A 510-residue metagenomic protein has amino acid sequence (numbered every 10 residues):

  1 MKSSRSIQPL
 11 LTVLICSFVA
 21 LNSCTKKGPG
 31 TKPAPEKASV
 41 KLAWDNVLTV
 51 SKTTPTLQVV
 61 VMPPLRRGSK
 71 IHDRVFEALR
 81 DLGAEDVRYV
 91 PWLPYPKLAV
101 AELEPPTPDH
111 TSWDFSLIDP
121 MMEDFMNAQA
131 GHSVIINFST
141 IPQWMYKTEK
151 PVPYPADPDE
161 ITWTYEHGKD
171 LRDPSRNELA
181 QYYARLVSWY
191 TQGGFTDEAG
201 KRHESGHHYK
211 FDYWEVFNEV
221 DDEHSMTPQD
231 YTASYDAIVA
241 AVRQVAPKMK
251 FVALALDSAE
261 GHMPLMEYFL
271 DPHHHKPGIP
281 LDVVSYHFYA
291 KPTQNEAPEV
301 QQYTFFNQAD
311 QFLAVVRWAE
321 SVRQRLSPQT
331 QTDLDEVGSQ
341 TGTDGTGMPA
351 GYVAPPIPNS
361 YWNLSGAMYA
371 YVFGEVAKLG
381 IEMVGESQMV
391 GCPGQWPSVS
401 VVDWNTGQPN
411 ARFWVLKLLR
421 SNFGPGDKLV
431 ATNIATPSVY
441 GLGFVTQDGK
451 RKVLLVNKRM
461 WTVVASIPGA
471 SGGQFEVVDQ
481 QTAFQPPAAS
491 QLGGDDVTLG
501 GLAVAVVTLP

Functional and structural regions predicted by a protein language model:
K2-L11: Bacterial N-terminal signal peptides that target proteins for export
L21-S23: C-terminal motif of bacterial Sec signal peptides marking the signal peptidase cleavage site
K27-G83: N-terminal carbohydrate-binding accessory modules
L82-F305, G342: Substrate-binding cleft and catalytic face of glycoside hydrolase catalytic domains, especially the flexible beta-alpha
K291-M348, G407: Glycoside hydrolase catalytic-domain groove-lining segments
L334-F423, D427-Y440: Aromatic/acidic polysaccharide-binding cleft in carbohydrate-active enzymes
A435-S471, V478-Q481, L502-V506: Carbohydrate-binding surface patches
A488-P510: C-terminal beta-strand-rich structural cap/linker in extracellular carbohydrate-active enzymes
